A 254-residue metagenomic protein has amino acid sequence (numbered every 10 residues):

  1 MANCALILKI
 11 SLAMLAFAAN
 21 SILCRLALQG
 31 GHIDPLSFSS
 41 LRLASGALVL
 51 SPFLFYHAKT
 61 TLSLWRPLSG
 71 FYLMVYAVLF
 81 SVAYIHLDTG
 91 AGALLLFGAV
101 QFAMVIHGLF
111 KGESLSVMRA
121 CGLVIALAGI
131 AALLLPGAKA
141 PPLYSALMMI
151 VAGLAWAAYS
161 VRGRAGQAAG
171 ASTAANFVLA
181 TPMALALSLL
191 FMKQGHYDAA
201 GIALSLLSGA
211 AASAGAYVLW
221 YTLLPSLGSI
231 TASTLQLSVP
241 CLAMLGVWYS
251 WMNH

Functional and structural regions predicted by a protein language model:
M1-S37, F71, V78-L79, A128 (+2 more regions): Glycine-/small-residue-enriched transmembrane alpha-helix faces in small-molecule transporters and effluxers
I10-S11, L62-Y72, E113-A126, S145-A146 (+2 more regions): Cytoplasmic-side transmembrane-helix entry/capping segments in multi-pass membrane proteins
M14, L50, A103-V105, A138-F191 (+1 more regions): Transmembrane alpha-helical segments that form core, pore/gating elements of small-molecule transporters/exporters
F17-S21, G46, S69-A77, S81 (+9 more regions): Transmembrane alpha-helical core positions of polytopic small-molecule transporters
S37-L48, S81-S114, A152, I230-Y249: Specific alpha-helical transmembrane segments that line the substrate/conduction pathway and gating interfaces
L50, L73, L115-L135, P182-L185 (+2 more regions): Hydrophobic transmembrane alpha-helices of multi-pass small-molecule transport proteins
S51-L96, V105, I125-A128, A132 (+1 more regions): Specific transmembrane alpha-helical segments of multi-pass solute transporters/efflux pumps, especially DMT/EamA
V78, G92-A99, G163-T181, A210-Y249: Helix-helix packing/entry segments at the starts of transmembrane helices
